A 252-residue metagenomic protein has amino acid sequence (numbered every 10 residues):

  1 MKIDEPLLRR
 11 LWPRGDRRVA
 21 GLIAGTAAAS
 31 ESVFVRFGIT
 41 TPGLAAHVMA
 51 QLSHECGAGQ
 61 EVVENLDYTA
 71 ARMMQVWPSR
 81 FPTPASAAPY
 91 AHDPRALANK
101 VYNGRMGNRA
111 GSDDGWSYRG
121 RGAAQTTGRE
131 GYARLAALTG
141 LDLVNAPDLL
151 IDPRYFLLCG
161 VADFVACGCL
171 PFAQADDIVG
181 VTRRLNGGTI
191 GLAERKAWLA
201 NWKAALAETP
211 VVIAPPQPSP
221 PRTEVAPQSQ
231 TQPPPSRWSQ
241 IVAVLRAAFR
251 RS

Functional and structural regions predicted by a protein language model:
M1-A28, A85-P89, A193-S252: Extracellular cell-wall/glycan-interacting regions and their flexible linkers
K2-G25, S53-A162: Peptidoglycan-targeting cell-wall enzymes and recognition modules
R17-G25, I39-A46, S117, L150-Y155 (+4 more regions): Soluble non-cytosolic domains of exported or imported proteins
A24-F37, V48-S53, R183-N186: Amphipathic alpha-helical segments that form the core helices of the histone-fold
R36-V48, E61-N65, L170-T182, V211: Surface-exposed patches in mature extracellular/periplasmic domains of secreted proteins
L52-E55, G128, A173-G191: Acidic helix/loop microenvironments that form the catalytic cleft of cell-wall polysaccharide enzymes
C159, F164, G168, V181-R184 (+1 more regions): Ligand-binding pocket segment of bilobal, Venus flytrap-like solute-binding proteins
